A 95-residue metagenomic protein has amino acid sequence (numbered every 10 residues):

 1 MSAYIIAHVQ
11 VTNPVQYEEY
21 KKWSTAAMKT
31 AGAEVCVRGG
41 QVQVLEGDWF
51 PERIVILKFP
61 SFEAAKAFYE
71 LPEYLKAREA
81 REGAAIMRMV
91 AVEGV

Functional and structural regions predicted by a protein language model:
M1-E70, E93-V95: Short S/T/G/P-rich N-terminal loop/turn motif that feeds into the first structured element of a domain
F62-V90: C-terminal structural segments of small proteins and small subunits
